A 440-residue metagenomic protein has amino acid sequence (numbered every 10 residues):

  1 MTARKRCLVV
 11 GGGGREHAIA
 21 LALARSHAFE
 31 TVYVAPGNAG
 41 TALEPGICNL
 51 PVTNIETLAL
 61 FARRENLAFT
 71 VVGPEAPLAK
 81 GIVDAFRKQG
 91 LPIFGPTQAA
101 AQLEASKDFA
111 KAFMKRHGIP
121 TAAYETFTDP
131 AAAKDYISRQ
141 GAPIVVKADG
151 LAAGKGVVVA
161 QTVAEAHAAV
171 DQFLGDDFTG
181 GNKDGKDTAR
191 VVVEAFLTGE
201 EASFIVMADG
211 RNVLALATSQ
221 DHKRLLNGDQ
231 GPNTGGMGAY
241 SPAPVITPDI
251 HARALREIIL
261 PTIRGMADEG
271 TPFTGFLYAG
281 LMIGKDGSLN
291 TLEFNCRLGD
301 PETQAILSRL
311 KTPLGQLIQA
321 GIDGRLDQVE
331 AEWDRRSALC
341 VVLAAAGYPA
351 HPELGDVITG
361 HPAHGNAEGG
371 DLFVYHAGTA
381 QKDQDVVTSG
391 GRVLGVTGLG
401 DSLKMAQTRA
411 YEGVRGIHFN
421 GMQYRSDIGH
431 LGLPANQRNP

Functional and structural regions predicted by a protein language model:
M1-A99: ATP-binding N-terminal substructure of ATP-dependent carboxylate-amine bond-forming enzymes
M1-T2, A24-R25, T41-L43, R64 (+14 more regions): Solvent-exposed alpha-helices and their adjacent loops that cap or buttress functional pockets in soluble metabolic
C48-N54, E125-D129, A160: Short acidic-hydrophobic, aromatic-tinged amphipathic segments that line or gate anion-handling sites
N54, T379-D383, V387-P440: Generic C-terminus detector
F94-G156: A conserved helix-loop-beta module that forms one wall/lid of the active-site cleft in ATP-utilizing catalytic domains
V159-T303: Internal nucleotide-binding/catalytic subdomain
A254-L277, N295-G369, K382: Active-site "cap" helix and flanking loop/linker of ATP-utilizing ligase/carboxylase catalytic domains
